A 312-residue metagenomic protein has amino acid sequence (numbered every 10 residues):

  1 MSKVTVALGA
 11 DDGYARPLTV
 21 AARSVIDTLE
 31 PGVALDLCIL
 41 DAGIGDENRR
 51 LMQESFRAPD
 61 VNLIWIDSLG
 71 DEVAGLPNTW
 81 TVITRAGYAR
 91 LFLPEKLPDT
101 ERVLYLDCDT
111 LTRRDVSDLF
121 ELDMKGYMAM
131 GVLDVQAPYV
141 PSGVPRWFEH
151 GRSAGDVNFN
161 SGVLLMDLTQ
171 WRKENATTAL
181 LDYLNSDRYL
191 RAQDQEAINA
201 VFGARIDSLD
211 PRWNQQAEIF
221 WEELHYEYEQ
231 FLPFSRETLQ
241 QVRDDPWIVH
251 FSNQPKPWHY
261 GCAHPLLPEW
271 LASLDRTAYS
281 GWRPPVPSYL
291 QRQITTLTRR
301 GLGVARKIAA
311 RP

Functional and structural regions predicted by a protein language model:
M1-V20, L168-P312: A glycosyltransferase accessory/donor-loop signature
S24-V33: Short, acidic, metal-binding catalytic loop of nucleotide-sugar glycosyltransferases
L35-D71: Acidic donor-binding segment of Leloir-type glycosyltransferases
F56-E95: Active-site-proximal specificity loops/subdomain of glycosyltransferases
V103: Short aromatic/hydrophobic "clamp" motif used to bind/position activated sugar donors
L106: Catalytic metal- and UDP-sugar-binding loop of GT-A-like glycosyltransferases, i.e., residues flanking the conserved
T110-R146: Conserved donor-nucleotide/metal-binding helix-loop-beta segment in metal-dependent transferases, i.e., the alpha-helix
G151-V163: A recurrent flexible, glycine/aromatic-enriched loop bordering the glycosyltransferase active site that acts as
